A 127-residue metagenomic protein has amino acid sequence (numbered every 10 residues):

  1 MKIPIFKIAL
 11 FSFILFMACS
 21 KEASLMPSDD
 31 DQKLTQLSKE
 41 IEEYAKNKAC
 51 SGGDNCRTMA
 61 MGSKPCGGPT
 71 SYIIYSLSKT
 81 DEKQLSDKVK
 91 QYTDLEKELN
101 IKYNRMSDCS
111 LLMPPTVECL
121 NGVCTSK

Functional and structural regions predicted by a protein language model:
P4-F11: Sec-dependent signal peptide recognition, specifically the positively charged N-region followed immediately by
L15-A18: C-terminal motif of bacterial Sec signal peptides marking the signal peptidase cleavage site
S20-E22: Bacterial signal peptide processing site
S24-E43, K97: Short, charged low-complexity linear segments at domain edges
L37-S71: Post-signal-peptide N-terminal segment of Sec-exported extracytoplasmic proteins
T58-D94: Mature extracytoplasmic domains of secretory-pathway proteins
L99-K127: Short flanking/linker segments adjacent to small metal-binding domains or redox-active Cys/His motifs
